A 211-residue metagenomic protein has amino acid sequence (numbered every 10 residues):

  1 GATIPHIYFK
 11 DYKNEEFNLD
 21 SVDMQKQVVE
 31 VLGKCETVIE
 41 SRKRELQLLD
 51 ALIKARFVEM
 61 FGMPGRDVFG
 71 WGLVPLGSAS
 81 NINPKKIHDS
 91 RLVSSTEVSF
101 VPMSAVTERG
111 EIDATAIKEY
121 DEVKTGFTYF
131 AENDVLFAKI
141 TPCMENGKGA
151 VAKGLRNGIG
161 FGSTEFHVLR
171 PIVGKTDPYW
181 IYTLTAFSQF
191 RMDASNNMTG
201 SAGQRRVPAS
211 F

Functional and structural regions predicted by a protein language model:
G1-Y12, G126-T128, E132-A186, G200-A202 (+1 more regions): A short beta-sheet element
P5, K54, V58, G77-N81 (+4 more regions): Generic alpha-helical structural context detector
N14-E30, S41-I87: Non-catalytic DNA-recognition/assembly elements of restriction-modification systems
E16, F100, F166-V168: Conserved hydrophobic/aromatic beta-strand scaffold that supports enzyme active sites
K34: The feature marks either
F69-I112, V123-G126, K139-I140, M144-N146 (+1 more regions): Low-complexity, Lys/Gly-biased intrinsically disordered segments
